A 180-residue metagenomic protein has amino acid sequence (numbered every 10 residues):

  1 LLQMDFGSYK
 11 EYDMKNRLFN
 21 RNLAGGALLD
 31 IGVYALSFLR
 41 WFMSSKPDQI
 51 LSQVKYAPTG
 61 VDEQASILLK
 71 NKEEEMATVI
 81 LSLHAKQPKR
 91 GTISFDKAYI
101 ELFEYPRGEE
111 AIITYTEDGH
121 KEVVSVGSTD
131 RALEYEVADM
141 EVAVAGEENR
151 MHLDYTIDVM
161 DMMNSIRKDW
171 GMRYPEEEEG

Functional and structural regions predicted by a protein language model:
L1-I50: Predominantly a Rossmann-like dinucleotide-binding segment in NAD(P)-dependent oxidoreductases
Q3-S8, V54-Y56, Y155, E178: A general secondary-structure junction signal
L29, V33, D130-E134, R150: Electropositive phosphate-/nucleotide-binding environments in soluble metabolic enzymes
S37-E109, G127, V137-E147, E179: Contiguous beta-strand/loop segments that form the cofactor/metal-binding neighborhood of enzyme cores
K72, D139-G180: C-terminal helix-rich "cap/oligomerization" subdomain common to oxidoreductases
E74, D118-G119: Detector for glycine-centered tight turns/loop "hinges" at secondary-structure junctions
I113-T114: Regulatory and partner-binding modules of innate immune sensors/adaptors
H120-D130: C-terminal "lid/loop" region of Rossmann-like NAD(P)-dependent oxidoreductases
